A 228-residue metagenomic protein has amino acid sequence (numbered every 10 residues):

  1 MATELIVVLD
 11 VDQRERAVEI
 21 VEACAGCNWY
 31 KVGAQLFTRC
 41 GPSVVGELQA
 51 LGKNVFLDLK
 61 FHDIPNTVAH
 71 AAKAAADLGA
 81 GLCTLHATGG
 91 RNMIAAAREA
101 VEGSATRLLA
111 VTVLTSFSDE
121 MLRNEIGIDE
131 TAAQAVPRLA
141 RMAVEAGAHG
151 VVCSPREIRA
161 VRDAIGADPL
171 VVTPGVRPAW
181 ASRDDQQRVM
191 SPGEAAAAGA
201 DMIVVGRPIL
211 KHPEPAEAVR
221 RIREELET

Functional and structural regions predicted by a protein language model:
A2, D63, T67-G150, S154-R159 (+3 more regions): Conserved anion-binding
E4-R14: N-terminal basic/disordered segments at the start of proteins
V7, Y30, K60, C83 (+5 more regions): Conserved, mostly hydrophobic/aromatic
D12-A23, N66-K73, A132-M142, Q187-E194: Short, acidic/polar
C27, L51, L78, A146 (+1 more regions): Structural motif
L48, I94-A100, A196, I209-T228: C-terminal helical cap(s) of enzyme catalytic domains, especially alpha/beta-barrels
V55-F56, L108, V171, I203: Hydrophobic beta-strand scaffold residues
L78-R91, G175-P178, D185-R188, P192-A218: Glycine-rich phosphate-binding active-site loops on the catalytic face of alpha/beta enzymes
